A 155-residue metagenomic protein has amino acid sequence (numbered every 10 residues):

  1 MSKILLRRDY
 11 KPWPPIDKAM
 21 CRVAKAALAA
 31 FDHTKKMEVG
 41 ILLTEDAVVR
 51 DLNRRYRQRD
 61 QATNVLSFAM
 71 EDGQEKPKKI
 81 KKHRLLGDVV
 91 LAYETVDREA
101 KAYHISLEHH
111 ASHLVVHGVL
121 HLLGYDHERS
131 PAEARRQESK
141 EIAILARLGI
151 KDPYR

Functional and structural regions predicted by a protein language model:
M1-S112, L120-R155: An acidic/histidine-cluster motif and surrounding catalytic segment that typifies divalent-metal-assisted enzyme active
